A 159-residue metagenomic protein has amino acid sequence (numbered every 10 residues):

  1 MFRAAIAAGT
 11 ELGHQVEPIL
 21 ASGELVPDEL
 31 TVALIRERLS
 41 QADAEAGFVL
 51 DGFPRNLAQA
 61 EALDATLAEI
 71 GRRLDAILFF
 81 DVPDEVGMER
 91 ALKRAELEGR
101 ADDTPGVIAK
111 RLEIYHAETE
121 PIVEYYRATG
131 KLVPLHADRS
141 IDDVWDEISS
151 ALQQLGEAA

Functional and structural regions predicted by a protein language model:
M1-E69, L97: ATP-dependent small-molecule kinase phosphotransfer cores that center on conserved nucleotide phosphate-binding segments
M1-R3, P54-A58, V82-M88, S140-D142: Conserved nucleotide-binding/hydrolysis micro-motifs of P-loop NTPases
L12-I19, L67-E118: A glycine- and Lys/Arg-enriched "phosphate-lid" helix/loop adjacent to the NTP-binding pocket of small-molecule kinases
I19, E24, A76, V133-L135: Structural signal for short hydrophobic segments within the conserved structured cores of catalytic domains across
L20-A21, R36-S40, P54, L67-A68 (+5 more regions): Signal for well-folded cores of large energy- and translation-related assemblies
E29, F53, F80, P105-I108 (+1 more regions): Conserved phosphate/pyrophosphate-binding and hydrolysis machinery centered on Walker-type P-loop NTPases, extending
A60-E61, M88-A91, W145-E147: Short, well-ordered secondary-structure micro-motifs
E113-A159: NTP-dependent small-molecule kinase module
